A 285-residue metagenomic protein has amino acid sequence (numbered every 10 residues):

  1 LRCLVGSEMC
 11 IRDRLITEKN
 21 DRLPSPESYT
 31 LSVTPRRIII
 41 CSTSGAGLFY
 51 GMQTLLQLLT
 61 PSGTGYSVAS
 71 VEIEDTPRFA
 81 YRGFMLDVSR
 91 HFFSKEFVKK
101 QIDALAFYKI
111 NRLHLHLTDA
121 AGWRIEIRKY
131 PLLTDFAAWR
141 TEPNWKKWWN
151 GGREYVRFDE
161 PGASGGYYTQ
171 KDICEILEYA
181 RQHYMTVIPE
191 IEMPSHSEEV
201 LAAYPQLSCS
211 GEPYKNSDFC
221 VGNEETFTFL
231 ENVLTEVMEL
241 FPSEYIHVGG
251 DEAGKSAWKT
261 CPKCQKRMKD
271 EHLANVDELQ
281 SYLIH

Functional and structural regions predicted by a protein language model:
L1, S7-E8, R12-Y81: Contiguous, structured surface segment used for ligand recognition
A80-H285: Substrate-binding cleft of carbohydrate-active enzyme catalytic domains
